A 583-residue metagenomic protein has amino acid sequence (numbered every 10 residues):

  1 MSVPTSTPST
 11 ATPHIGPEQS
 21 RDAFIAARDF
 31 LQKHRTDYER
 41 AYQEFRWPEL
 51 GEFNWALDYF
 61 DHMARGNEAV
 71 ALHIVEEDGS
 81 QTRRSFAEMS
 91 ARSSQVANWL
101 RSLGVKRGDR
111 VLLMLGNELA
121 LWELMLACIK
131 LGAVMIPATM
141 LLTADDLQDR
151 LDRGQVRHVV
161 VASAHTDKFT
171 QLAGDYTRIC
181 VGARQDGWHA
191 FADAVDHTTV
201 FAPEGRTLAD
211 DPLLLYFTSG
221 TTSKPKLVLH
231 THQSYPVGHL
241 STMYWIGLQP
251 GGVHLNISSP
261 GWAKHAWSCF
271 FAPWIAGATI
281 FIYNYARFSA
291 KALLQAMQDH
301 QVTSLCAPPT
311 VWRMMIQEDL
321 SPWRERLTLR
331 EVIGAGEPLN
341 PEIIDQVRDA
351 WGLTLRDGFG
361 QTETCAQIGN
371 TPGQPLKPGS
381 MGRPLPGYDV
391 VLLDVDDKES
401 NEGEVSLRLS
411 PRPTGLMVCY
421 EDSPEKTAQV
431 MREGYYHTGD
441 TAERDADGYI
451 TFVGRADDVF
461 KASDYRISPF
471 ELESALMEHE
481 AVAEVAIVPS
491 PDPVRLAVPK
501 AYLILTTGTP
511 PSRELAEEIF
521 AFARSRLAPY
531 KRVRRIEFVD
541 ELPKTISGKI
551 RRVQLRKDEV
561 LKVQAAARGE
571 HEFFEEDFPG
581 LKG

Functional and structural regions predicted by a protein language model:
E68-L126, T143-Q148, A192, H232-Q233: Conserved AMP-binding/adenylate-forming core of the ANL superfamily
E68-V70, D196-F217, S223-K224, G247-V253: Conserved pre-ATP/AMP-binding loop-to-beta segment of ANL
D78-G79, A164-A209, E318-D319: ANL superfamily adenylate-forming
T82-A87, R206, L213-V237: Conserved AMP-binding A3 loop
L142, D149, V159-A162, L305 (+6 more regions): AMP-binding/adenylate-forming catalytic core of the ANL superfamily
P236-V253, P260-T303, E318: Conserved AMP-binding/adenylation subdomain of ANL enzymes
I275, V302-A307, I316-K377, D389 (+1 more regions): Gly/Ser/Thr-rich phosphate-binding loop
K398-Q429, I467: Conserved ATP/PPi-binding loop(s) of AMP-dependent carboxylate-activating enzymes
